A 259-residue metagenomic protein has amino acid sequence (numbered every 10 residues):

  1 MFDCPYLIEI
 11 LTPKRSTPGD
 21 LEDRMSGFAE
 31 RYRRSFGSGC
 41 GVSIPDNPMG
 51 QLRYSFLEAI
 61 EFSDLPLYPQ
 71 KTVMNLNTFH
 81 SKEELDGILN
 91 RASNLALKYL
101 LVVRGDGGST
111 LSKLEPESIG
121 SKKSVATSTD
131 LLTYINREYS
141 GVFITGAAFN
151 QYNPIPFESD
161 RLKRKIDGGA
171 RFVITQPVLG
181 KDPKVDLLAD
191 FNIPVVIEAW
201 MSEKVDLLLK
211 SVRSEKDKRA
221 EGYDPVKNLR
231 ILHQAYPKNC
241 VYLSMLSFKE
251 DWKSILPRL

Functional and structural regions predicted by a protein language model:
M1-F2, A29-G37, L57-P69, L89-L97 (+4 more regions): Acidic (Asp/Glu)-rich catalytic clusters
C4-S26, K71-E83, I144-F157, V212-D224: Active-site mouth loops of central-metabolism enzymes
C4-T12, C40-I44, Q70-L76, L100-V102 (+4 more regions): Hydrophobic faces of well-ordered beta-strands that scaffold small-molecule active sites in alpha/beta enzyme cores
Y6, R230-L259: C-terminal extensions of enzymes
G27-P48, K165-G169, I174: Catalytic domains of carbohydrate-active enzymes, especially glycoside hydrolases
G50-S63, H80-G87, D106-I135, I155-F157 (+2 more regions): Active-site-adjacent beta->alpha loops and helix N-cap segments on the catalytic face of soluble alpha/beta enzymes
Y99-S159, K163, G168, N192-L209: Conserved anion-binding
P194-C240: Catalytic-face loop-and-helix region of soluble metabolic enzyme cores
